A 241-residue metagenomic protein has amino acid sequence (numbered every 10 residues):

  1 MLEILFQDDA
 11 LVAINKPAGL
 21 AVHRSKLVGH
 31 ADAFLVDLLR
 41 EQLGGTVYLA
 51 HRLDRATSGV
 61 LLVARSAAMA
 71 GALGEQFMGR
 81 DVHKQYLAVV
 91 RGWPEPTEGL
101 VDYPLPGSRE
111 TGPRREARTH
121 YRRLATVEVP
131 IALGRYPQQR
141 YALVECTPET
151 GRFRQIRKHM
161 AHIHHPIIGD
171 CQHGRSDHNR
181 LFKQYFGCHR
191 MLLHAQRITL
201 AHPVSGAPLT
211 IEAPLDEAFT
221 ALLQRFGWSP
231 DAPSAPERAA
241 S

Functional and structural regions predicted by a protein language model:
M1-L143, I163, L181-K183, E212-S241: RNA pseudouridine synthases
L35, P137-I198: Pseudouridine synthase
V60, C188, L209: Short, flexible active-site loop motifs that bind/organize anionic cofactors or intermediates
S108, T147, A201-P203: A generic structural motif
E128, G174, V204: Residue-level detector of flexible, active-site-proximal loop/helix-junction positions within diverse enzyme catalytic
G151, G206-L209: A late-sequence structural motif
H189, L200, S205-A207: Basic, alpha-helical nucleic-acid-contacting "clamp/cap" segments
